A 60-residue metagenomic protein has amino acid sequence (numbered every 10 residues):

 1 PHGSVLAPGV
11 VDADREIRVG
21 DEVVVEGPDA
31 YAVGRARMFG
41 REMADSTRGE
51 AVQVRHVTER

Functional and structural regions predicted by a protein language model:
P1-R60: Beta-strand/loop-dominated core regions that host nucleotide or nucleotide-derived cofactor-binding catalytic loops
